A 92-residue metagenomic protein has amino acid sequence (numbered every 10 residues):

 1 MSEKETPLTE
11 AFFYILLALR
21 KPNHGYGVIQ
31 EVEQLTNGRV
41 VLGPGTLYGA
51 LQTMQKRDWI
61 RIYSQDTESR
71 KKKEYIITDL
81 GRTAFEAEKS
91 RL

Functional and structural regions predicted by a protein language model:
M1-K4, Q34, R61, E86-R91: C-terminal regulatory/oligomerization modules of transcriptional regulators
S2, T6-T46: N-terminal helix-turn-helix DNA-binding core of bacterial DNA-binding proteins
V32, T36, S64-D66, D79: Short, well-ordered turn and helix-capping elements at secondary-structure junctions
L47-M54: Basic amphipathic alpha-helical segments that dock to polyanions
Q55-K71, I76: Beta-hairpin "wing" of winged helix-turn-helix
R70-K89: Basic, amphipathic "hinge/linker" alpha-helix immediately C-terminal to the N-terminal HTH DNA-binding motif
